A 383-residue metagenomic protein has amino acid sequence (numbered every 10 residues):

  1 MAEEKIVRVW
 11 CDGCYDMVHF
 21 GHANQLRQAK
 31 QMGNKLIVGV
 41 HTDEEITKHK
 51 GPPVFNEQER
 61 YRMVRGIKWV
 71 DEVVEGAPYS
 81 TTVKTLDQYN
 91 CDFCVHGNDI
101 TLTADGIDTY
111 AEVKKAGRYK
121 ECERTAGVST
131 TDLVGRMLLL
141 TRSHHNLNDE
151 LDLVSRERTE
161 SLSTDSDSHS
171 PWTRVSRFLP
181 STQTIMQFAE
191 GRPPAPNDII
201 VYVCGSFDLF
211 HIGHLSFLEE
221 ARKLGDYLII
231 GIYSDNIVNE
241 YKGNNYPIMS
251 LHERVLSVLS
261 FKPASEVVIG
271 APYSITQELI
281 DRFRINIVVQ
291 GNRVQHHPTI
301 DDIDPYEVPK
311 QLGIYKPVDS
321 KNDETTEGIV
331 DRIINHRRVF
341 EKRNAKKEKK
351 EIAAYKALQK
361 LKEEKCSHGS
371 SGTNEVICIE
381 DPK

Functional and structural regions predicted by a protein language model:
M1-K383: Nucleotidyltransferase catalytic core that binds NTPs
